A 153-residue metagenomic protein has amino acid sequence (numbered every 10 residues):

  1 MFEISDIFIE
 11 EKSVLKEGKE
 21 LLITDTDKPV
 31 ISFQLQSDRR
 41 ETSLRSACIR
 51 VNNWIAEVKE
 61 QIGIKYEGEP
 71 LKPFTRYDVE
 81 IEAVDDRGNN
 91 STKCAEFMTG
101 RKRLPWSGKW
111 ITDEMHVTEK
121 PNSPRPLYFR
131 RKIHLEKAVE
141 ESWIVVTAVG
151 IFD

Functional and structural regions predicted by a protein language model:
M1-T24: Short, compositionally biased P/S/T/A/G/V-rich stretches that sit at domain boundaries
D25, Q36-V51: Solvent-exposed loop/turn segments flanking beta-strands in beta-repeat/beta-sandwich domains
D27-I31, E140-S142: Structural beta-strand segments of beta-rich domains
G68-R76: Surface-exposed, short loops/turns at beta-strand junctions within beta-sandwich domains
I81-A83: Conserved structural position at the C-terminal beta-strand of extracellular beta-sandwich adhesion modules
D86-R101: Extracellular fibronectin type III
M98-P124: Low-complexity, Pro/Ser/Thr- and charge-rich linker/hinge segments at domain boundaries
E136-D153: Aromatic-lined ligand-binding clefts that engage carbohydrates, nucleic acids, or primary amines
